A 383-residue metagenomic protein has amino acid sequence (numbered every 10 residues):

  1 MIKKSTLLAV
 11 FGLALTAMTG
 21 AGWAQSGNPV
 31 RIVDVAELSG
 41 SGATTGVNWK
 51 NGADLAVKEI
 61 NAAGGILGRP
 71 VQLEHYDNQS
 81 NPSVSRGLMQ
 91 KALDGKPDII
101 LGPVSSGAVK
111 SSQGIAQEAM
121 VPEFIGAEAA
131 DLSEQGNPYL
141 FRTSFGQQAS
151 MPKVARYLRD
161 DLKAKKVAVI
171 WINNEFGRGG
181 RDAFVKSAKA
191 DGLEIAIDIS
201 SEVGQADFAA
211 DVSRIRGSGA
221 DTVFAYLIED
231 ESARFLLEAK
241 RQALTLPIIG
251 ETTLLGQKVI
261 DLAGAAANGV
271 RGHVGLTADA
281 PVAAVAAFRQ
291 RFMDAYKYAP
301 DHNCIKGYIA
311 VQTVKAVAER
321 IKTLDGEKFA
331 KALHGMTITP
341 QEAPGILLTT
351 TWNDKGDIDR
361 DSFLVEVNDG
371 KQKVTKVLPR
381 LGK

Functional and structural regions predicted by a protein language model:
I2-F11, W23-K383: Extracytosolic ligand-binding ectodomains
T19-A21: N-terminal signal peptide c-region/cleavage motif recognized by signal peptidases
